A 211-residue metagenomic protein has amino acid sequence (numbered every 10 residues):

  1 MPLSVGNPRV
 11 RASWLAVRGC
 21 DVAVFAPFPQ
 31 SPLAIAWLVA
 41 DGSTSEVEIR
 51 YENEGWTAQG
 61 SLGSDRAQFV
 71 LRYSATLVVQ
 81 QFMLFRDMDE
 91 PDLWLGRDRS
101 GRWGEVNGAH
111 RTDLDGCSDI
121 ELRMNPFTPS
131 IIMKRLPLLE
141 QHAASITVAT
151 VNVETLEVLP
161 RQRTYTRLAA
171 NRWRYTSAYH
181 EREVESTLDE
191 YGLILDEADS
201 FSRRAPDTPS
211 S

Functional and structural regions predicted by a protein language model:
P2-L3, N7-T44, D92-R174, A178-Y179 (+1 more regions): Solvent-exposed helix/loop surface patches that form functional interfaces
A26-L71: N-terminal ordered "arm"
S43-E48, A67-L71, E90-L95, R163 (+2 more regions): A structural detector for short beta-strand units
Y51-G55, R72-V79, R97-G101, L168-A170 (+1 more regions): Short, solvent-exposed coil/turn segments at beta-strand boundaries
T57-Q59, V70, M83, R172-T176 (+1 more regions): Beta-strand secondary-structure signal
G60-S64, L84-M88, N107-H110, T176-R182 (+1 more regions): Secondary-structure transition/turn motif
L62-N107: Hydrophobic/aromatic-rich structural module bridging two neighboring secondary-structure elements via a short loop
Y179-S211: C-terminal structured interaction module
